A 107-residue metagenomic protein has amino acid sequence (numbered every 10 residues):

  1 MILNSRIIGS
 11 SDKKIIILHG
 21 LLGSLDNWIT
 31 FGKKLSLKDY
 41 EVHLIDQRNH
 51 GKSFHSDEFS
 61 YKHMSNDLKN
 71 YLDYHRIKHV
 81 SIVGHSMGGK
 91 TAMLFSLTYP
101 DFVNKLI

Functional and structural regions predicted by a protein language model:
M1-I7: A short loop-to-beta-strand scaffold at the N-terminal edge of the catalytic core in hydrolase folds
I7-F54: Conserved HGGG/HGGXW glycine-rich cap/lid loop of the alpha/beta-hydrolase fold
S11-D12, D39, I77-H79, V103: A general structural motif
H43-V83: Active-site loop/oxyanion-hole signature of alpha/beta-hydrolase fold enzymes
K78-I107: Conserved hydrolase catalytic core segment
